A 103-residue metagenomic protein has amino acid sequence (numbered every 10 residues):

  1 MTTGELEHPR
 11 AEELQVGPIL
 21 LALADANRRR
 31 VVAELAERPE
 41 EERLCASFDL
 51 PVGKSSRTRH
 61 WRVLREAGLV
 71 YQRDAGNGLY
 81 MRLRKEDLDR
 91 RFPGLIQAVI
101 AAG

Functional and structural regions predicted by a protein language model:
M1-P18, A33-R38, R84-G103: Amphipathic alpha-helical dimerization/coiled-coil segments that flank or bridge DNA-binding/regulatory modules
P18-G53, A75-D87: N-terminal helix-turn-helix DNA-binding core of bacterial DNA-binding proteins
D25, H60, P93: Conserved acidic functional residues
E42-R43, R59, V99: Secondary-structure transition/capping residues
A46-V70: Canonical helix-turn-helix DNA-binding module
V70-Y71, M81, G103: A short beta-strand-loop micro-motif that forms or neighbors metal/cofactor- and ligand-binding patches at active-site
